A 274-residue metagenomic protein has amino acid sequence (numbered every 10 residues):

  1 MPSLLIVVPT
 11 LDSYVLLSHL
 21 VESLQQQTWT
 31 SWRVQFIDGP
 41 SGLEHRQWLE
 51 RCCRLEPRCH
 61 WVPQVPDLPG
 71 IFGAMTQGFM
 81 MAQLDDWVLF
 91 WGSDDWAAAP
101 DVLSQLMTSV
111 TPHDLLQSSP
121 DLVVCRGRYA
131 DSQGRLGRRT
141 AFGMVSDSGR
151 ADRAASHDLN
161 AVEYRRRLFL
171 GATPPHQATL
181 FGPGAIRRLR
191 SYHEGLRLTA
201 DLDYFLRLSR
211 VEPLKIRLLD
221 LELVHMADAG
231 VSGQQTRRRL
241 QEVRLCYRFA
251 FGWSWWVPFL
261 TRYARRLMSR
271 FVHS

Functional and structural regions predicted by a protein language model:
M1-S23: N-proximal low-complexity "stem/linker" segments adjacent to membrane-targeting elements
I6-V7, A151-E242, C246: Conserved nucleotide-sugar donor-binding catalytic segment
E22-S31: Short, acidic, metal-binding catalytic loop of nucleotide-sugar glycosyltransferases
D38-W48: A conserved acidic beta->alpha catalytic loop
V65-Q83: Glycine-rich, basic loop-to-helix element that forms the pyrophosphate-binding segment of sugar-nucleotide handling
D85-W96: Short beta-strand-to-loop acidic/aromatic patch adjacent to the donor-nucleotide binding site
D95-S109: Acidic donor-binding/catalytic loop of UDP-sugar-dependent glycosyltransferases, especially processive GT2
V123-L136: Short beta-strand-to-loop element that shapes/binds the nucleotide-sugar donor at the catalytic cleft/hinge
